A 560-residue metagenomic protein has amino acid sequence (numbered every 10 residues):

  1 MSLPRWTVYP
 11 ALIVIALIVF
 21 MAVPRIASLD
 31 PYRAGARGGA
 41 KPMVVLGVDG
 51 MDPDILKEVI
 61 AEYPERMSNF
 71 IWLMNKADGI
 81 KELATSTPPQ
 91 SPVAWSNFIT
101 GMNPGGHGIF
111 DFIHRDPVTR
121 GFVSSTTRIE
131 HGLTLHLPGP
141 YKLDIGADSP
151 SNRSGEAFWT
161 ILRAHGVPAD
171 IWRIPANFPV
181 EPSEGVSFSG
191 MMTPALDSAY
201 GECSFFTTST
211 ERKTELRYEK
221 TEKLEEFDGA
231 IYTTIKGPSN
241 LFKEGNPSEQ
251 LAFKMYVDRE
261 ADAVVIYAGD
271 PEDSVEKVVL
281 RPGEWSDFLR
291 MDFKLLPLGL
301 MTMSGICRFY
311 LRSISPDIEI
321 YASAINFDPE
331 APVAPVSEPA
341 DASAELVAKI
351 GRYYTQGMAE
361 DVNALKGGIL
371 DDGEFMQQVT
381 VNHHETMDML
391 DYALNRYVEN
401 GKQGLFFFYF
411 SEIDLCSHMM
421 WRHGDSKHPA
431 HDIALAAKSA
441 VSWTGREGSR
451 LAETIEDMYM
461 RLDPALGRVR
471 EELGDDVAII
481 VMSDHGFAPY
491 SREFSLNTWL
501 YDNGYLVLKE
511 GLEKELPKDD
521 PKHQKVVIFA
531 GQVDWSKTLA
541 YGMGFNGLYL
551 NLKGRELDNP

Functional and structural regions predicted by a protein language model:
M1-I15: N-terminal Sec-pathway targeting helices
I18-P31: Membrane-interface motif at the C-terminal end of an N-terminal transmembrane signal
A36-G38, G373-G401, L405-F406, R422-V481 (+1 more regions): A long, amphipathic alpha-helix that forms part of the scaffold/cap immediately adjacent to metal-dependent active
R37-K41, V48, E62-A84, P88-V93 (+4 more regions): Secreted, luminal/periplasmic, and some membrane-associated catalytic domains that remodel anionic oxygen-ester
K41-M43, P53-L56: Juxtamembrane extramembrane loops of integral membrane proteins
V45-G47, F407-Y409: Structural cue for short, hydrophobic secondary-structure segments
G50, E412-C416, P489: Feature marks short, surface-exposed loop/turn motifs that line or immediately flank catalytic pockets and channel
S96-T100: N-terminal accessory alpha/beta regions
